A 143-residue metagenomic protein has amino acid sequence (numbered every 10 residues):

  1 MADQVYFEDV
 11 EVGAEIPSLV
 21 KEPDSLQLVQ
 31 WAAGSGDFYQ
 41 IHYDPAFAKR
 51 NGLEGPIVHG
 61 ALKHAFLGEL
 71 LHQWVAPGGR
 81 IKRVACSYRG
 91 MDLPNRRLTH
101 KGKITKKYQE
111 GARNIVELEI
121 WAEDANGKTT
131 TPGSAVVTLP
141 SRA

Functional and structural regions predicted by a protein language model:
M1-I16, P94-A143: HotDog/MaoC-like acyl-thioester-processing domains
A2-I81: Hot-dog-fold acyl-thioester-processing enzymes
K21, M91, Q109: Residues that form or immediately flank small-molecule/cofactor binding pockets and catalytic motifs
Q73-R96: Mid-chain, well-packed structural core segment of small domains
